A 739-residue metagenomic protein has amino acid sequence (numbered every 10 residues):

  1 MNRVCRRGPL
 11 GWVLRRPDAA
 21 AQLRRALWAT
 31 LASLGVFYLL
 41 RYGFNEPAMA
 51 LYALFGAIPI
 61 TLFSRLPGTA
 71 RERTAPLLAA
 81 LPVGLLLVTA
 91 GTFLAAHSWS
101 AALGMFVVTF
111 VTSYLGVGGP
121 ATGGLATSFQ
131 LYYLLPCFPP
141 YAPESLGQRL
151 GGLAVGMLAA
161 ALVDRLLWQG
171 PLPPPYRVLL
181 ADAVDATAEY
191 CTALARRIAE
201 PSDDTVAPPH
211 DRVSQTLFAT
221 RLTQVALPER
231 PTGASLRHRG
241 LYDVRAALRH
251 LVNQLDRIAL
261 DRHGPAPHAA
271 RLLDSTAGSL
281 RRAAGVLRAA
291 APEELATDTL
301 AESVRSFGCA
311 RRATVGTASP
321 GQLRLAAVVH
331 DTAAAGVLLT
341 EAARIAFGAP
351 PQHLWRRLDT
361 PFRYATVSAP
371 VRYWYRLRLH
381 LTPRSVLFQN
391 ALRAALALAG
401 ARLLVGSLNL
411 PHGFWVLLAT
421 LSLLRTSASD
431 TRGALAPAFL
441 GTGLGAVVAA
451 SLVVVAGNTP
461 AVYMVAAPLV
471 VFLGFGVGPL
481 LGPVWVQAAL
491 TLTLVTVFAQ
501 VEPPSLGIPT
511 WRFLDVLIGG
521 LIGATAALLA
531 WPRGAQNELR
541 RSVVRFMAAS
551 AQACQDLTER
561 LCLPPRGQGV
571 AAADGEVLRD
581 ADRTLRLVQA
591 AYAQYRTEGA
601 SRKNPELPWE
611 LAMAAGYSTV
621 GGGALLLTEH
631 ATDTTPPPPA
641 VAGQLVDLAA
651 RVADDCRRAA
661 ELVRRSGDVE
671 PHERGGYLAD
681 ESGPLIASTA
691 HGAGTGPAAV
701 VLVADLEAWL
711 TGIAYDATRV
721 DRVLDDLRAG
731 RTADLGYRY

Functional and structural regions predicted by a protein language model:
M1-L162, L167, L323, A333-A488 (+10 more regions): Alpha-helical transmembrane segments and their membrane-interface boundaries that form or gate the permeation pathway
M1-T30, L34, Y42, R65 (+6 more regions): Long, hydrophobic alpha-helical segments that serve as membrane-spanning/inserting helices
S113, H250-N253, S618-G621: Membrane-embedded alpha-helical bundles that form the substrate/pore pathway in multi-pass transport systems
L172-L179, A535-V543: Short, Lys/Arg-enriched, Gly/Pro-containing loop segments at transmembrane-helix junctions of multi-pass membrane
R512-L514, A524, L528, S550 (+2 more regions): C-terminal catalytic or substrate-handling cores of phosphate/nucleotide- and metal-cofactor-dependent proteins acting
I522-A535, Q555-C562: Membrane-helix cytosolic exit motif
G599-A631: Active-site segments that bind and position negatively charged phosphate/pyrophosphate groups
